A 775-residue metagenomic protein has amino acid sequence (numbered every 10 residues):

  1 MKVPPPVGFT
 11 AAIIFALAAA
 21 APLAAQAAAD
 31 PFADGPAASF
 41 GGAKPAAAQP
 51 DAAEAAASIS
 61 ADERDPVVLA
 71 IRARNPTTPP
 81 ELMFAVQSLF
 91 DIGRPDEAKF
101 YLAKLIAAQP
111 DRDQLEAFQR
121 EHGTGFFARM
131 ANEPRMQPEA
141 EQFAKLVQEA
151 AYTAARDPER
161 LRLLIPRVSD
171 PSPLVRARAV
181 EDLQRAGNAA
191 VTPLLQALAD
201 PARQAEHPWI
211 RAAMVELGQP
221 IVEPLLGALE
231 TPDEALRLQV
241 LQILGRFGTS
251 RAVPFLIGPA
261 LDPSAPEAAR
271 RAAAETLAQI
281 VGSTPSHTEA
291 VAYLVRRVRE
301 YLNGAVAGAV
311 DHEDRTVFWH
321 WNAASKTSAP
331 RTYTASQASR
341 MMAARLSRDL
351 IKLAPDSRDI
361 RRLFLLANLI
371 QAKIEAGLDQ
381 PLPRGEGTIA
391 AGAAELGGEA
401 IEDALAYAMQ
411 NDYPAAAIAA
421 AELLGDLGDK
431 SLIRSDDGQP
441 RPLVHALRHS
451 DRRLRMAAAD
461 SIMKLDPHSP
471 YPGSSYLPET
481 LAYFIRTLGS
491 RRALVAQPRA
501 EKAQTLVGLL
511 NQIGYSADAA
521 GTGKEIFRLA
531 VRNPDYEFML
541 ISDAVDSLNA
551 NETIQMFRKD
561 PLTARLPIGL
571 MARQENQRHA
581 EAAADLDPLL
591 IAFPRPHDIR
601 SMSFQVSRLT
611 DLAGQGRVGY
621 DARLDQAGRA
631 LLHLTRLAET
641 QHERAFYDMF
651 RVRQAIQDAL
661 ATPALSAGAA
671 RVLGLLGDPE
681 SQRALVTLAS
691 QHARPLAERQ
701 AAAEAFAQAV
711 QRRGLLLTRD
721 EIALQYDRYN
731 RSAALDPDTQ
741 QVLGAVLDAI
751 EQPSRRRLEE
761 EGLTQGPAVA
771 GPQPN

Functional and structural regions predicted by a protein language model:
F84-D91, F100-K104, A117-E121, E133-Q137 (+21 more regions): Structural detector for internal amphipathic alpha-helices that build alpha-solenoid repeat scaffolds
K99-F100, D111-F118, A155-R167, N188-A199 (+12 more regions): Amphipathic alpha-helical scaffolding segments comprising HEAT/armadillo-like alpha-solenoid repeats
Q114-G125, E289, R297-L346, Q371-E399 (+2 more regions): Short coil/linker segments at helix-helix boundaries
G489-E501, T505-N511, M539: Conserved acidic segment of CheY-like receiver
G514-T522: Short hydrophobic/Thr-rich beta-strand motif most characteristic of the beta2 strand and flanking loop of CheY-like
G521-F538, D546: Acidic, metal-coordinating helix/loop segments flanking the phosphotransfer/catalytic sites of two-component signaling
F538-K559, A564-R565, M571-H579: Conserved phosphotransfer microenvironments
M571-D611: Output/docking surface of receiver
